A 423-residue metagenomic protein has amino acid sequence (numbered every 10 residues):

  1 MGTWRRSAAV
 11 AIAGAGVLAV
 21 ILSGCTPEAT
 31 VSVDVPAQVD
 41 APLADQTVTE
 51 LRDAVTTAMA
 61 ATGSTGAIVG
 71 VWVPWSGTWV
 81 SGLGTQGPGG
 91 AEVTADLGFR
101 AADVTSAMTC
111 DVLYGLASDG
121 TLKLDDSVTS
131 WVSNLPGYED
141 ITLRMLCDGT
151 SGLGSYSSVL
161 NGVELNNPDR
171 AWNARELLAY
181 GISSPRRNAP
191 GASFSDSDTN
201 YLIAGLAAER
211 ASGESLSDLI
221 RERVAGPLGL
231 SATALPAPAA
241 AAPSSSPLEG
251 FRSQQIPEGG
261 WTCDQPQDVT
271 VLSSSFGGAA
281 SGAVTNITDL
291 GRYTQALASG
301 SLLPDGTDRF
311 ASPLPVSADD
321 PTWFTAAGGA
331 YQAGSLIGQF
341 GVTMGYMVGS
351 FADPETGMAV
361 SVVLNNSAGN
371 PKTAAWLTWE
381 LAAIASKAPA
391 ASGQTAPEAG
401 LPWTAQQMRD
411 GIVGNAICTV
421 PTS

Functional and structural regions predicted by a protein language model:
M1-T30: Secretory targeting and sorting signals
C25-W79, Q267-S423: Catalytic loop of the DD-peptidase/beta-lactamase superfamily, centered on the K-T-G motif and neighboring
D45, T65, G89-L146, N188-S197 (+2 more regions): Short active-site loop at a secondary-structure junction that contains or immediately precedes the catalytic residue(s)
L51, A101, T105, T109 (+3 more regions): Hydrophobic (often cysteine-bearing) scaffold residues that line and stabilize catalytic clefts of nucleotide/cofactor
I68-G70, R100, M145-C147, S195 (+4 more regions): Structural recognition of the beta-strand scaffold that forms the well-ordered cores of secreted hydrolase catalytic
T85-P88, S367-A368: A short acidic/small-residue loop/turn micro-motif
D140-L336, F340: Short, surface-exposed loop or secondary-structure junction motifs that flank catalytic or metal-binding residues
